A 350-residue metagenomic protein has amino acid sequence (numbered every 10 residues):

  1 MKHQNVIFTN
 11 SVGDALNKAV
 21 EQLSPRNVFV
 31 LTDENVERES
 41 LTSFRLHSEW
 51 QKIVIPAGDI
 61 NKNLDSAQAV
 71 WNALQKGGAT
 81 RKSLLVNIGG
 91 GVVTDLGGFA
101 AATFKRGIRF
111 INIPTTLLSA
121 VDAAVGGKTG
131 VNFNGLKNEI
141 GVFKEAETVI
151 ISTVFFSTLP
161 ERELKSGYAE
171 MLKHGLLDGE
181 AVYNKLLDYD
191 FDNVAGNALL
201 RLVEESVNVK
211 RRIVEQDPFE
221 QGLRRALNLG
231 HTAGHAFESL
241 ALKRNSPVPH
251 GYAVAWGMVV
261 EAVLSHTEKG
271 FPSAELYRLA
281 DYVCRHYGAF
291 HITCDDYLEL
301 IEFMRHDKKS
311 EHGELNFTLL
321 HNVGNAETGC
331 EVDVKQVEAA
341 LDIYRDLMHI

Functional and structural regions predicted by a protein language model:
M1-L84: ATP/NTP phosphate-donor binding region
Q75-A79, E145-T148, V154-E161, A169-A181 (+8 more regions): Generic secondary-structure signature for well-ordered alpha-helical cores
G78-T80, T103-F104, N132-F133, I140-K144 (+3 more regions): Solvent-exposed alpha-helices and their adjacent loops that cap or buttress functional pockets in soluble metabolic
V92-F99, A120, A236: Short glycine/serine/threonine-rich phosphate/pyrophosphate-binding segments that cradle anionic phosphate groups
F99-F191: A glycine/threonine-rich phosphate-anchoring loop and its flanking beta-alpha core in nucleotide/phosphate-binding
M171, F271-I350: C-terminal charged capping/lid subdomain of soluble metabolic enzymes
K185, Y189-L298: Active-site segments that bind and position negatively charged phosphate/pyrophosphate groups
